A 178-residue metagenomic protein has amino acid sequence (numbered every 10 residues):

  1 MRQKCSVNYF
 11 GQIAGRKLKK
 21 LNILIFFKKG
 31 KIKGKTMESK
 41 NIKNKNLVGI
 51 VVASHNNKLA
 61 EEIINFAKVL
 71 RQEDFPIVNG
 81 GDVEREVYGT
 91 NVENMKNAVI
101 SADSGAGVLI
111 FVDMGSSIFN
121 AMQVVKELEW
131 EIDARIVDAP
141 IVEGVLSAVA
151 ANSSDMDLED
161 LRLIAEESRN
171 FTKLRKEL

Functional and structural regions predicted by a protein language model:
K4, I13, K17-I32: Polybasic, lysine-rich low-complexity intrinsically disordered segments
K31-L178: N-terminal loops that bind phosphate or other acidic moieties and the adjacent beta-alpha structural core
